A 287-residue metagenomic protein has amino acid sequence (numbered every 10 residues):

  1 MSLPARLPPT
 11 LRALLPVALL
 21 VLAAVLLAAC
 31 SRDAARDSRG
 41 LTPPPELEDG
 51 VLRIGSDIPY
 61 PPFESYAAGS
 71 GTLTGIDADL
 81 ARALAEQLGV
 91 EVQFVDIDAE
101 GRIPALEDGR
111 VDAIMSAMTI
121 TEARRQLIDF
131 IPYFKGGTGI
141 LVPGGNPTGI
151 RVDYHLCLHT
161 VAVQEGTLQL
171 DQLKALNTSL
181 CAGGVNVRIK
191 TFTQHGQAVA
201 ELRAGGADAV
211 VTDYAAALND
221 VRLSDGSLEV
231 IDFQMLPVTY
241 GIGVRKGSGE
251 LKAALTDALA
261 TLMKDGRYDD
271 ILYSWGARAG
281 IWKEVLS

Functional and structural regions predicted by a protein language model:
L26-A29: C-terminal motif of bacterial Sec signal peptides marking the signal peptidase cleavage site
S31, A78-Q87, N146, V152-T160 (+2 more regions): Extended ligand-binding regions for polar small-molecule ligands
R36-A117, D265: Extracytoplasmic small-molecule ligand-binding "clamshell" domains of the periplasmic binding protein/Venus flytrap
I58, K135-V142, R222-A260, A277-S287: Periplasmic-binding protein-like
Y66, R82-L88, Q169-T191, V221-L223: Ligand-binding cleft/hinge of the Venus flytrap
A78, Q93-P104, T148-G149, R188-A200 (+1 more regions): Short helix-initiation/N-cap motifs at beta->coil->alpha
R82, E91-H155: Acidic, polar ligand-binding/catalytic clefts
G101-P104, M118-R125, K174-A175, R203-L236: A ligand-binding cleft/hinge motif common to bilobed small-molecule-binding domains
